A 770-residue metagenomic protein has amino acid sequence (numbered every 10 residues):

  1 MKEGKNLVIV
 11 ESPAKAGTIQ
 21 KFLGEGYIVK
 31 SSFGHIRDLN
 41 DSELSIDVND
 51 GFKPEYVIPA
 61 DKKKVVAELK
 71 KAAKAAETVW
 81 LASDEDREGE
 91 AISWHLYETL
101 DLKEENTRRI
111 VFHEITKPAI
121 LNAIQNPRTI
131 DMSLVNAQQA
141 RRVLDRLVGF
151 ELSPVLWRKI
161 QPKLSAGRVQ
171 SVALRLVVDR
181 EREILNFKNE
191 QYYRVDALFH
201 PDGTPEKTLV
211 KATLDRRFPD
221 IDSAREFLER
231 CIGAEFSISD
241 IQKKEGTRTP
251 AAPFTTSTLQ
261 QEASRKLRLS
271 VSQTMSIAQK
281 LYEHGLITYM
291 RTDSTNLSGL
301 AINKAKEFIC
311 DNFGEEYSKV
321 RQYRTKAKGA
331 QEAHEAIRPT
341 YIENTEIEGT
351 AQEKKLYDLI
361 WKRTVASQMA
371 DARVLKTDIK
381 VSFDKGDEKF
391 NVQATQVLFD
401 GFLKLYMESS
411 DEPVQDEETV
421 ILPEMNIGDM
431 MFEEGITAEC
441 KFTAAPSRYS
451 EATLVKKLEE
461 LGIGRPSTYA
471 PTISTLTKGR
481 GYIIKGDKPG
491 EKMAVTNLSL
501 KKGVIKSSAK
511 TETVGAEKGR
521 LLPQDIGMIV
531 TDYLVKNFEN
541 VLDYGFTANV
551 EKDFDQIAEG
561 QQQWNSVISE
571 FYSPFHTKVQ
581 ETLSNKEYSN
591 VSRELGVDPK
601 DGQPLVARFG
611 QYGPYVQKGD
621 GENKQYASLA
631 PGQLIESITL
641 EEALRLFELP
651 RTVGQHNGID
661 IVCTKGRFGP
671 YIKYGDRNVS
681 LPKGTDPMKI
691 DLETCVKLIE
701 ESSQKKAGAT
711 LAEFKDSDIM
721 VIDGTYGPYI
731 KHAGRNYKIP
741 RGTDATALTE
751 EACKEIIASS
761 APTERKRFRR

Functional and structural regions predicted by a protein language model:
M1-R142, E151, D215, G314 (+2 more regions): Intrinsically disordered, low-complexity regulatory segments
K2-N6, T18, T99, T129 (+5 more regions): Basic, low-complexity terminal or inter-domain segments flanking catalytic cores
E55-I58, S83-E85, L102-R108, R128-V135 (+7 more regions): Short, polar/flexible loop-turn hinges at active-site or ligand-entry regions and domain interfaces
I115-A197, K243-T247: C-terminal or mid-to-C-terminal helical accessory/interaction module adjacent to the motor/catalytic core
R217-P253, N426-M431, N549: Metal- or metallocofactor-binding catalytic centers and their adjacent structured scaffolds across diverse enzyme
E262, K266-Q273: A conserved hydrophobic secondary-structure block that centers on an alpha-helix together with its immediately flanking
